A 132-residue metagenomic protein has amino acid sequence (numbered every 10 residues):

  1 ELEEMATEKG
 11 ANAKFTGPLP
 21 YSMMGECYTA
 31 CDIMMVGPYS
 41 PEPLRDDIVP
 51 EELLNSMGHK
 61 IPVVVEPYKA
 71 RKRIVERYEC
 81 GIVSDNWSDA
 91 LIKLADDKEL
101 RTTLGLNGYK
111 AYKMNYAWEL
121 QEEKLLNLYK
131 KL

Functional and structural regions predicted by a protein language model:
L2-E26: Nucleotide-activated donor-binding/catalytic signature segment of Leloir-type glycosyltransferases, i.e., the conserved
N12, P62, G81: Residue-level detector of anion-binding/catalytic polar loops
S22-C27, M35-L54, V64-R73: Nucleotide-sugar-dependent
D32, K60: A short alpha->beta transition loop at the rim of the catalytic pocket in nucleotide-sugar-dependent
K72-K93, E99-L100: Change "using UDP/GDP/dTDP sugars" to "using nucleotide sugars
K93, L100-N115, K124-N127: A short, well-ordered alpha-helix in the C-terminal region of glycosyltransferases
